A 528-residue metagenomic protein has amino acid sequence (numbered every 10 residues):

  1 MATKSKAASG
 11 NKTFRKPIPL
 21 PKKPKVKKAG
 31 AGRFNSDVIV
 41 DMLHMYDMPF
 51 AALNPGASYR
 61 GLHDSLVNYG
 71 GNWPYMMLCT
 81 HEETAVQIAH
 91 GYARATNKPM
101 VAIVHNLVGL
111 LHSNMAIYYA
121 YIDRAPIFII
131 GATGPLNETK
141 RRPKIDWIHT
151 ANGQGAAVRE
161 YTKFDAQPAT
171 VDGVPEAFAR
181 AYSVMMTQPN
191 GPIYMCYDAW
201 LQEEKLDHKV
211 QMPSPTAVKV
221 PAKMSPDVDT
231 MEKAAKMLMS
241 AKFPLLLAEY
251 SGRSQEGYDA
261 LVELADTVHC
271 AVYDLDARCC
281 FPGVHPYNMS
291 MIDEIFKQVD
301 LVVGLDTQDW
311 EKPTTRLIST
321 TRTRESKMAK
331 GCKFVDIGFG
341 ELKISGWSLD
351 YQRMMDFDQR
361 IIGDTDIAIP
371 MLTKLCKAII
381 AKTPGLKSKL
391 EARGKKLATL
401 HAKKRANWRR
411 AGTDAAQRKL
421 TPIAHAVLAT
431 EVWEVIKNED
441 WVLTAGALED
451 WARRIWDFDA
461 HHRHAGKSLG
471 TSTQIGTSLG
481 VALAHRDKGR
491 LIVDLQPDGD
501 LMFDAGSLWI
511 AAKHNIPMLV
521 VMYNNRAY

Functional and structural regions predicted by a protein language model:
A2-K6, G10-I18, P49-F50, R94-G131 (+5 more regions): Structural signature of the thiamine diphosphate
K4, G10-G30, A169-D172, C196 (+2 more regions): Phosphate/pyrophosphate-binding active-site segments
T13-R15, D37-P49, G91-N97, V184-P189 (+5 more regions): Glycine-rich phosphate/diphosphate-binding loops that line cofactor/substrate pockets in enzymes
G30-Y118: N-terminal cofactor/phosphate-binding cores enriched in small/glycine residues, especially glycine-rich loops such as
N35-P49, N54-S58, L62-V67, A398-R486: Active-site diphosphate/adenylate-binding microenvironment
L53-G56, M76-Q87, A102-L110, A169-T170 (+6 more regions): Active-site nucleophile and cofactor-binding loops and adjacent substrate-binding regions of central metabolic enzymes
H90, R94, A248-K343, D457-K488 (+1 more regions): Glycine-rich, anion-gripping cofactor-binding loops and their flanking helix/strand elements in enzyme active sites
T139-T150, F296-Q298, I369, W451-Y528: Thiamine diphosphate
